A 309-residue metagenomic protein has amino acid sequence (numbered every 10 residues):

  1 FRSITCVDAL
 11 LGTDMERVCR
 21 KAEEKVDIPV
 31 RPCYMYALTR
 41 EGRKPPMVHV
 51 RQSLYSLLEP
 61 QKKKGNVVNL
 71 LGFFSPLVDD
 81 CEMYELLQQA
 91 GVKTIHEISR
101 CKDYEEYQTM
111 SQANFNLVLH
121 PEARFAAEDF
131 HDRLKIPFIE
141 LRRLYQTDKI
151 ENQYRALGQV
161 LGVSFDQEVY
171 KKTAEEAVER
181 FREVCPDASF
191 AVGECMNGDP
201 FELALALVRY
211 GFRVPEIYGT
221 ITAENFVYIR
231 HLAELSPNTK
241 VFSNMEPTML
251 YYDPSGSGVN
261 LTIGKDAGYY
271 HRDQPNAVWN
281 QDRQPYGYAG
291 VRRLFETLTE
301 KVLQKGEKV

Functional and structural regions predicted by a protein language model:
F1-V309: An N-terminal assembly and electron-transfer interface module characteristic of large anaerobic redox and radical
